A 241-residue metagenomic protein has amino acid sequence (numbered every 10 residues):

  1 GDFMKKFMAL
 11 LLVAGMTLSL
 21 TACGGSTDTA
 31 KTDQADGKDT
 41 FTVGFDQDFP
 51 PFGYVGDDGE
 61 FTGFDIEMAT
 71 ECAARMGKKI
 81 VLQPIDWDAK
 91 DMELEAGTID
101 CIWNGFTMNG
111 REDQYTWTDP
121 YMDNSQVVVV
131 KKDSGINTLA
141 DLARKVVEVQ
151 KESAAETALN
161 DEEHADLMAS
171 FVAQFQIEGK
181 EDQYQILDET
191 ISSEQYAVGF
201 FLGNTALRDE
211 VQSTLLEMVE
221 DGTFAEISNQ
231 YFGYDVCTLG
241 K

Functional and structural regions predicted by a protein language model:
G1-T40, K241: Short, low-complexity disordered leader/linker segments with a strong preference for bacterial N-terminal type II
G24, I66-R75, D133, K145-V146 (+2 more regions): Extended ligand-binding regions for polar small-molecule ligands
K31-G105, D221: Extracytoplasmic small-molecule ligand-binding "clamshell" domains of the periplasmic binding protein/Venus flytrap
F41-G44, P51-G53, V81, V127-V129 (+3 more regions): Soluble periplasmic/extracytoplasmic beta-strand elements of cell-envelope proteins
Q47, D123-V130, Q174-S213, Y234-K241: Periplasmic-binding protein-like
Q47-P50, F61-A74, F106, D123-V172: Bilobed "Venus flytrap"/periplasmic-binding protein-like clamshell domains and structurally analogous long
D48-P51, W87-A89, T107-R111, S134-G135 (+6 more regions): Solvent-exposed loop/turn segments at secondary-structure junctions within structured extracellular/periplasmic domains
T70, A74, K79-D141, E152 (+2 more regions): Acidic, polar ligand-binding/catalytic clefts
